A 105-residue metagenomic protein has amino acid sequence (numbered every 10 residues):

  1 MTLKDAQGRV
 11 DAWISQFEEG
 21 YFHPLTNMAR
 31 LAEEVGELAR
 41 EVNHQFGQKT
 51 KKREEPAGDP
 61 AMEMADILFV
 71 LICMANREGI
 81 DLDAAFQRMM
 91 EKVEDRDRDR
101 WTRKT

Functional and structural regions predicted by a protein language model:
M1-M64, L68-T105: Flexible "arm" and connector segments at domain edges
